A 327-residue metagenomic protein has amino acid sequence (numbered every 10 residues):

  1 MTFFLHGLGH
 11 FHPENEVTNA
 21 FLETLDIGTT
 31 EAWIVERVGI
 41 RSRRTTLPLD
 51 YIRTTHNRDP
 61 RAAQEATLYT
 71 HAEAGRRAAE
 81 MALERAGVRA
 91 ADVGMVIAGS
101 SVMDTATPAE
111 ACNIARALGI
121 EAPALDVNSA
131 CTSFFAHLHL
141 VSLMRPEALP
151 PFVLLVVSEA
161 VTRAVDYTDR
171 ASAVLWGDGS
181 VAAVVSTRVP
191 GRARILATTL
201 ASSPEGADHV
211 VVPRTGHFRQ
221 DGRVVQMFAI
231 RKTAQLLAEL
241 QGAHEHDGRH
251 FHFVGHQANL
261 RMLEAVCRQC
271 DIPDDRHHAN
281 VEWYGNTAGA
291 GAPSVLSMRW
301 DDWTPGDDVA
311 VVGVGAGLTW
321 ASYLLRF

Functional and structural regions predicted by a protein language model:
M1-Y69, Y167-R231, Q235, V314: Condensing-enzyme catalytic core mediating Claisen C-C bond formation in acyl metabolism
L5, I34, A82, V93-V96 (+6 more regions): Buried hydrophobic positions in well-ordered alpha/beta secondary-structure cores of metabolic enzymes
L5, I52-S129, E245-L263, Q269: Conserved beta-ketoacyl condensing-enzyme motif
G9, G99, N128, V153-E159 (+2 more regions): Short beta-strand segments
E16-V17, T107-A109, L138-H139, V165-T168 (+1 more regions): Short acidic, glycine/serine/threonine-rich loops at helix termini
T30, T70-A86, F228-A243, V295-L296: Short, well-ordered amphipathic alpha-helical segments that serve as non-catalytic structural scaffolds within diverse
R76-A79, V102-M103, R116-L149, F251-F327: Claisen-condensing/thiolase-fold acyl-transfer catalytic domains that form or cleave C-C bonds in fatty acid
P146-G179: Flexible, glycine-rich active-site loops centered on histidine and acidic residues that chelate a metal or position
